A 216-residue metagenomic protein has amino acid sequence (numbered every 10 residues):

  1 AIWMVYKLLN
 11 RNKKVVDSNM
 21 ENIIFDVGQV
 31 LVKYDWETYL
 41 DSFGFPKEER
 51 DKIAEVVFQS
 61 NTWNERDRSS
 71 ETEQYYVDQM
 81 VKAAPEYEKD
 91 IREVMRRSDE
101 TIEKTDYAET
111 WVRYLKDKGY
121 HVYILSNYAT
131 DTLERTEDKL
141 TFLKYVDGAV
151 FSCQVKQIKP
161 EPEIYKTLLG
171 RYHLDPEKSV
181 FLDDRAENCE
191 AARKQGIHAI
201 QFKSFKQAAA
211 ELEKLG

Functional and structural regions predicted by a protein language model:
Y6-R11, V15-M20, A129-T130, E134-G216: Asp-based, Mg2+/Mn2+-dependent phosphohydrolase catalytic module
S18-T110, D117, A129-T132: N-terminal helical cap/lid subdomain that shapes the substrate entry/recognition surface in HAD-like hydrolases
D26-Q29, S69, L115, I124 (+2 more regions): Generic structural signal for small/hydrophobic residues in well-ordered secondary structure, especially within
K33, I124-S126, Q201: Hydrophobic residues in well-ordered beta-strands that form the structural core
T110-R113, D117, G170, E190: Surface-exposed alpha-helical segments enriched in charged/polar residues
D117-G119, G196: Glycine-centered short loops/turns at secondary-structure junctions
